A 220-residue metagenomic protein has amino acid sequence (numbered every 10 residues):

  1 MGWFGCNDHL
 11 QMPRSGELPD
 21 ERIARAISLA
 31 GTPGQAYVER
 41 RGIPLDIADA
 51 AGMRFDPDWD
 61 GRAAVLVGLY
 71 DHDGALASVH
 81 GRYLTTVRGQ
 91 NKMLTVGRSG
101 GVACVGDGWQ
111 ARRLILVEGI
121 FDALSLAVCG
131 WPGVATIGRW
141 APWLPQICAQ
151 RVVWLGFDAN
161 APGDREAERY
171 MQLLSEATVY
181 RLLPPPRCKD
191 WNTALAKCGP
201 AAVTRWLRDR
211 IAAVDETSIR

Functional and structural regions predicted by a protein language model:
M1-L66, Y70-D73, G108-W109, D209-R220: TOPRIM metal-binding catalytic domain and adjacent DNA-binding surface shared by DnaG-type primases
D58-V152, E166-A167: Phosphate-handling DNA/RNA-contact segment within nucleic-acid enzymes
L116, Q150-P162, L183: Acidic beta-strand-to-loop metal/phosphate-binding motif
I137-P142, D158-A161, P184-R187: Short, acidic/turn-prone active-site loops that include or flank metal/cofactor- and phosphate-binding residues
I147-R151, D190-T204: Short, surface-exposed amphipathic charged segments that create phosphate/polyanion-binding patches used for binding
W154-A161, C198-A213: A polyampholytic, Gly/Pro-enriched intrinsically disordered region
R165-E176: Short, aromatic/basic amphipathic alpha-helical patches
